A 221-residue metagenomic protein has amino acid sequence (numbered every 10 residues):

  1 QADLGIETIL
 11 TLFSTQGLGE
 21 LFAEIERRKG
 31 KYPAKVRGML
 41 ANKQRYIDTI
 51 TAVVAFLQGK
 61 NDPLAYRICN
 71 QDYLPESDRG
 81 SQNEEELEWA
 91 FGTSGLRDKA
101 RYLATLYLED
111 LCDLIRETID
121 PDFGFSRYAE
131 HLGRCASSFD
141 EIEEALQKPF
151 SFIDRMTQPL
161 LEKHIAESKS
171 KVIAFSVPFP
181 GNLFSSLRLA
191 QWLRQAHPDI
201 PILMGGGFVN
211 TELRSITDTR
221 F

Functional and structural regions predicted by a protein language model:
Q1-G92, K99-A100, A104-Y107, R116-E117 (+1 more regions): Glycine-rich beta-alpha loop elements in corrinoid/cobalamin-binding modules across cobalamin-dependent enzymes
